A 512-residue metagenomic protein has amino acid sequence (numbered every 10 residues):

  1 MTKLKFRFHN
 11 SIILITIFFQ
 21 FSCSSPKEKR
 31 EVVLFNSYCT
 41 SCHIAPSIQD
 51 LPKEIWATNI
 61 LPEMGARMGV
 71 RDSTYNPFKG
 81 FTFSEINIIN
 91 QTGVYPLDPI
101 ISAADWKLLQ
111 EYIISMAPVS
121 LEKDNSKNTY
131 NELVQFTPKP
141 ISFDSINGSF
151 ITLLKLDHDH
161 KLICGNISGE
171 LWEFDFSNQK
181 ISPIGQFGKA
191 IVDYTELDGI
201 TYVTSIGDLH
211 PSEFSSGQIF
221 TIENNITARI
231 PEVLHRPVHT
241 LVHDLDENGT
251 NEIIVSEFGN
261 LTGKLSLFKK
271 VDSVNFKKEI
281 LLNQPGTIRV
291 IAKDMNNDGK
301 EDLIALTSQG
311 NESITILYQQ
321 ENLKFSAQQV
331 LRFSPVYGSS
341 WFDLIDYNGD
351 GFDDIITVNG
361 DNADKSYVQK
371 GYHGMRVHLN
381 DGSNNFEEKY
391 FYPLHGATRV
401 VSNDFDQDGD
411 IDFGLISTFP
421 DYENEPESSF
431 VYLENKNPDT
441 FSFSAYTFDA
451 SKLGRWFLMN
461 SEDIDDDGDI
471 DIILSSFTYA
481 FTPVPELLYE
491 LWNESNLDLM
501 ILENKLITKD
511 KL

Functional and structural regions predicted by a protein language model:
M1-R30, L34, Y38: Bacterial Sec-dependent N-terminal signal peptides
S25-V33, Y38-L512: Beta-propeller-forming repeat regions
